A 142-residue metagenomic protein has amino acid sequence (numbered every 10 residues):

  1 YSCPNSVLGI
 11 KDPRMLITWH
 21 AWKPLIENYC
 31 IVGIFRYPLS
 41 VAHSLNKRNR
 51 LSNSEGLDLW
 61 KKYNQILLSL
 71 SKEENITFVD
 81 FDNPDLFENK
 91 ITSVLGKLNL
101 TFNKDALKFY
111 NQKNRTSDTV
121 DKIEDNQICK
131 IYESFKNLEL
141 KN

Functional and structural regions predicted by a protein language model:
S2-N103: PAPS-dependent sulfotransferase catalytic domain
L68, E74, N89-N142: PAPS-dependent sulfotransferases, especially Golgi type II membrane carbohydrate sulfotransferases
